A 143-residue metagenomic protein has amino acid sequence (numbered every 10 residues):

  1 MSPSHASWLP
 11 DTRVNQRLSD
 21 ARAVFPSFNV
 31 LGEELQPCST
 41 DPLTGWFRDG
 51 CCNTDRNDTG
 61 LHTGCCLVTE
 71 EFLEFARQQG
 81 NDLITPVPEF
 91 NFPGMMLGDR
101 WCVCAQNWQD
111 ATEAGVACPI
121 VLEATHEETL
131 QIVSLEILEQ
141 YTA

Functional and structural regions predicted by a protein language model:
S2-V116, I120-A143: A charge-rich, low-complexity, intrinsically flexible signal that marks solvent-exposed coils, linkers, repeats
